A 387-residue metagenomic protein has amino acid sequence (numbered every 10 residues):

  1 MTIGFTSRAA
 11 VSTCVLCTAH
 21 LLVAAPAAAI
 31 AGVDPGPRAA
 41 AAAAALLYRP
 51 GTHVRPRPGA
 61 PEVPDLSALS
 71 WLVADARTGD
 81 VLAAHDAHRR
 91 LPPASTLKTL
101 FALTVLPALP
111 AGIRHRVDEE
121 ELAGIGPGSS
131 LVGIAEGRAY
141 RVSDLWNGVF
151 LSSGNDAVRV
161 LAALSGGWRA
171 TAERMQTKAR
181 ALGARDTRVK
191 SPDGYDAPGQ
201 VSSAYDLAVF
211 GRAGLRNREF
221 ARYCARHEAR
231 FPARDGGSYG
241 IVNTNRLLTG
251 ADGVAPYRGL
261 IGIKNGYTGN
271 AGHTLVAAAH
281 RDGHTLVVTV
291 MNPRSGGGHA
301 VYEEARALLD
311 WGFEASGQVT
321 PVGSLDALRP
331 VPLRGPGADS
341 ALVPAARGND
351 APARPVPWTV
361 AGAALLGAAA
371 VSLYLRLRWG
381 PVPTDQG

Functional and structural regions predicted by a protein language model:
M1-D34, V356-R378: Secretory targeting and sorting signals
T2-R8, H20, A29-Y205, V209-R218 (+1 more regions): Active-site-adjacent loops and short helices of periplasmic peptidoglycan-processing enzymes
S12, A102, G380-V382: Short amphipathic alpha-helical "recognition" segments used for binding
A24, V160, L247-T249: A generic signature of intrinsically disordered, low-complexity regions enriched in glycine/proline and charged/polar
D196-D206, G211-G387: Domain-terminus/edge residues, biased toward the C-terminal soluble/receptor-binding domains of extracytoplasmic
